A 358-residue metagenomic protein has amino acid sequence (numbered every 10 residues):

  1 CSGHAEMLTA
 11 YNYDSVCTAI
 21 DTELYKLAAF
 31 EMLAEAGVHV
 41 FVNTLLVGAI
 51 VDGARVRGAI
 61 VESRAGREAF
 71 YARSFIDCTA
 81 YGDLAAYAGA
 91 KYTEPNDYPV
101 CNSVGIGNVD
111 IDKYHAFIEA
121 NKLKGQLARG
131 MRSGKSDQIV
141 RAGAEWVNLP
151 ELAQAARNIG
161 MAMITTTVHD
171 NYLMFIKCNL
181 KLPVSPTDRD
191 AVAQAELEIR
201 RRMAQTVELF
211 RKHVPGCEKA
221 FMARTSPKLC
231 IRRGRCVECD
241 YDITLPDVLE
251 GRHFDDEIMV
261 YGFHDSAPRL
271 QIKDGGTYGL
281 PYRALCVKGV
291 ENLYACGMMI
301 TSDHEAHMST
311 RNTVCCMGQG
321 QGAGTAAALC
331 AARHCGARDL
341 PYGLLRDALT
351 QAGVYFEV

Functional and structural regions predicted by a protein language model:
C1-G48, D52: Conserved N-terminal/central alpha/beta ligand/cofactor-binding core
N12, K26, F41-N43, E62-S63 (+2 more regions): Flavin (FAD/FMN)-binding glycine-rich loop and adjacent Rossmann-like elements that form
G53-A59: Short, hydrophobic/aromatic-rich segments at coil-to-beta transitions
